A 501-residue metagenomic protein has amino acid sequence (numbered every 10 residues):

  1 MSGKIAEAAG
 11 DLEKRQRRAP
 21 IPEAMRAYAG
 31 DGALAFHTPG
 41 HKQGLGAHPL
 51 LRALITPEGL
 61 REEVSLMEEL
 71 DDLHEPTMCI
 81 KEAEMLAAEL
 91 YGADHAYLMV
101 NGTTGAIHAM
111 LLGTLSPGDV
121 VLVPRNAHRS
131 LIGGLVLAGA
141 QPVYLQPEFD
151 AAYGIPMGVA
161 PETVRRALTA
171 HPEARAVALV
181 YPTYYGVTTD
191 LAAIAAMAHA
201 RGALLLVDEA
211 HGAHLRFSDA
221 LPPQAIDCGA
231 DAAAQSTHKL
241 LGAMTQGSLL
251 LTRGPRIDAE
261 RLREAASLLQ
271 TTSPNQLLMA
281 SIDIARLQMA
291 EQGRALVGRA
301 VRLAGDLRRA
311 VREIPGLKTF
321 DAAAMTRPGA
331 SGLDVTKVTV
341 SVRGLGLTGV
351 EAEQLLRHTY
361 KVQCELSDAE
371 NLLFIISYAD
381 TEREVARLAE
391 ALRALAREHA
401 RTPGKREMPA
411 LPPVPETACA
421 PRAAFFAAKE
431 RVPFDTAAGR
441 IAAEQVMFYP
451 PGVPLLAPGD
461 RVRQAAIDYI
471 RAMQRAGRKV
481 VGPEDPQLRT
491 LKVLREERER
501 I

Functional and structural regions predicted by a protein language model:
M1-M78, P450-P451: N-terminal "arm"/small-domain region of PLP-dependent enzymes with the aminotransferase-like
R18-R26, G30, L34, L50 (+4 more regions): Conserved PLP-enzyme active-site core in the AAT-like
Q43, Y184, K239-L240, P255-I257 (+6 more regions): Short, glycine-/Ser/Thr-/acidic-enriched flexible segments
P57-G105: Conserved N-terminal alpha-helix of the aminotransferase class I/II PLP-enzyme fold
L70, Y97-M99, V177-V180, T339 (+1 more regions): Short glycine-rich or small-residue beta-strand-to-loop segments that form or flank ligand, phosphate, metal/Fe-S
L137-Y144, R475-P486: Short, compositionally biased
G305-P483: Conserved C-terminal alpha-helix-loop-beta "cap" of PLP-dependent enzymes that closes/shapes the active-site mouth
K479-I501: Charge-dense polyanion-binding interfaces
